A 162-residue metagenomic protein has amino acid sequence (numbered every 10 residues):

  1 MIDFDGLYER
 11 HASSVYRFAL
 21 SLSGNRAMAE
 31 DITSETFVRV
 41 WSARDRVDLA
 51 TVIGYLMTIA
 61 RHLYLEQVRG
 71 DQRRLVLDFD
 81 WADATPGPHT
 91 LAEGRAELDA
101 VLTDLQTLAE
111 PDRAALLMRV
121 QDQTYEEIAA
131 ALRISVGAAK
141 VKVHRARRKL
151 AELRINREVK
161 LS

Functional and structural regions predicted by a protein language model:
M1-Y16, A27: A short, charge-rich alpha-helical start-of-domain segment used by transcription regulators
R10, A84-L116, Q121-A130: Amphipathic alpha-helical segment used for protein-protein interaction
R17, D31-V38, S42, A50-H62: Structural recognition of an alpha-helix C-terminal capping motif at a helix-to-coil junction
N25, A109, T124, R133-A138 (+1 more regions): Helix-turn-helix DNA-binding motif, specifically the short coil turn and the N-cap/start of the second
T51, T58-F79, G94: Arg/Lys-rich amphipathic alpha helix in sigma70-family domain 2
P111, E126, R148-K160: Residue cluster at the C-terminal edge of the helix-turn-helix DNA-binding motif
L132-N156: DNA-recognition helix of helix-turn-helix
